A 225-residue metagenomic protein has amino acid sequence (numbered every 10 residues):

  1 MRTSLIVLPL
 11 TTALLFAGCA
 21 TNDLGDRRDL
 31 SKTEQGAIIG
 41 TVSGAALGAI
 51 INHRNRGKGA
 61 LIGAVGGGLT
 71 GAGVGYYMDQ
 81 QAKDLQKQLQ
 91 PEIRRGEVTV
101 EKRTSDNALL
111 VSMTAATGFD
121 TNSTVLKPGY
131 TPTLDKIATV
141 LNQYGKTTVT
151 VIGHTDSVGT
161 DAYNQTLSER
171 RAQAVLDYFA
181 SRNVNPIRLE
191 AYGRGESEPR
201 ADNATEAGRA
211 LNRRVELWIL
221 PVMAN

Functional and structural regions predicted by a protein language model:
M1-L8: Bacterial N-terminal signal peptides that target proteins for export
L14-G18: C-terminal motif of bacterial Sec signal peptides marking the signal peptidase cleavage site
N22-D84: Short, low-complexity, glycine-enriched hydrophobic/amphipathic alpha-helices that associate with lipid bilayers
A37-I38, A45, A60, A64 (+6 more regions): Extracytoplasmic/secreted proteins, especially bacterial periplasmic and envelope-associated proteins
D79-A108: Amphipathic, membrane-active segments
R95-E97, T104-A108, T114, T121 (+5 more regions): Extracytoplasmic
G118-G153, A180, A210-N212, L217-L220 (+1 more regions): Periplasmic peptidoglycan-binding/anchoring modules of Gram-negative envelope and division proteins
H154-N225: Periplasmic OmpA-like peptidoglycan-binding domain that tethers envelope proteins to the cell wall
